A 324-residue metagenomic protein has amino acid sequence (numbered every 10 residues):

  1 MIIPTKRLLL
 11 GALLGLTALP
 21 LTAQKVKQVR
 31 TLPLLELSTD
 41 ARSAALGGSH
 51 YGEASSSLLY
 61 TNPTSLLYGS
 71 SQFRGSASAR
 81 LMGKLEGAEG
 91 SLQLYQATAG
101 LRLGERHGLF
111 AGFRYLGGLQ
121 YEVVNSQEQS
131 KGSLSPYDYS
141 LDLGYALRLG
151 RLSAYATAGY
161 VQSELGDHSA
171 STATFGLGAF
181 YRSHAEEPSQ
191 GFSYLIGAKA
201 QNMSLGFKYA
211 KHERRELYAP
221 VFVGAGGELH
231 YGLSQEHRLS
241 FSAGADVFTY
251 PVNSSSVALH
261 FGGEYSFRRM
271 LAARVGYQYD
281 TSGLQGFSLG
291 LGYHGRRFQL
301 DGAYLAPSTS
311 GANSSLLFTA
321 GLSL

Functional and structural regions predicted by a protein language model:
M1-L34: Cleavable N-terminal export/targeting peptides
Q24-L324: Subset of outer-membrane beta-barrel
